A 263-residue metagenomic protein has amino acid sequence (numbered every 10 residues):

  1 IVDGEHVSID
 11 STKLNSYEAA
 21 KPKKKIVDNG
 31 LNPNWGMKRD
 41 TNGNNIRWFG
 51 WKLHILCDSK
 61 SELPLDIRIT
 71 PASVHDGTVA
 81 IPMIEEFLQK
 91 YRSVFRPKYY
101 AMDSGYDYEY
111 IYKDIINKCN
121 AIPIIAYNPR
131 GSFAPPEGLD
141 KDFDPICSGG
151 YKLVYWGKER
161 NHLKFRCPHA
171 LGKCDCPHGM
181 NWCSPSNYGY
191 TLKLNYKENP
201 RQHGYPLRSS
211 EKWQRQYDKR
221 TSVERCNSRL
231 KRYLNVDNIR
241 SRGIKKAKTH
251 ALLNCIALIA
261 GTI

Functional and structural regions predicted by a protein language model:
I1-N120, A126-N128: Polybasic low-complexity intrinsically disordered regions
L14, G131-F133, K246: A short acidic, often aromatic-flanked loop/helix-cap motif at beta-alpha or helix-coil junctions that lines enzyme
T41-I46, Q89-V94, A134-K141, E159-H162 (+1 more regions): Low-complexity, flexible helical/coil segments
S61-L63, Q202-S209, K231-D237: Short acidic (Asp/Glu) and glycine-rich catalytic loops that position anionic groups and cofactors
E62, S73, P135, P177 (+1 more regions): Extended interaction regions within the primary functional domain
L88-K90, P136, C147-S148, A251-L253 (+1 more regions): Short, intrinsically disordered/low-complexity patches at protein termini and at juxtamembrane boundaries
K113-S228: Helix-centered, glycine/charged polyanion-binding patches within enzymatic domains that contact phosphate-containing
E211-I263: Basic, amphipathic alpha-helical segments enriched in Lys/Arg and hydrophobic/aromatic residues
